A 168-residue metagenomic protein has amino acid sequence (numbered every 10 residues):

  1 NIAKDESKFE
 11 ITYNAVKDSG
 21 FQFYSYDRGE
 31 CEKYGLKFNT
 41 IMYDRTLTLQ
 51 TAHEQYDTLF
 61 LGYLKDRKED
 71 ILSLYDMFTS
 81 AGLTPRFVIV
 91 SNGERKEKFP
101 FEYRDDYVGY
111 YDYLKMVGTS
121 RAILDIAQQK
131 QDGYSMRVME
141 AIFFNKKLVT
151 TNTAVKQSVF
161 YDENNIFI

Functional and structural regions predicted by a protein language model:
N1-T79: Catalytic core of nucleotide-activated saccharide and alditol-phosphate transferases
K8-T12, D44-T48, V108-Y111, M136 (+1 more regions): A generic local structural motif
Y24-E32, I89-R95, T151-K156: Short, polar loop motifs at secondary-structure junctions
C31-K33, L72, R95-E97, D132-M139: Short, mixed-charge, low-aromatic patches
L36-N39, T84-R86, L148: Hydrophobic anchor at the start of a short beta-strand that flanks the dinucleotide cofactor-binding loop
E69, S73-Y111, T153: Catalytic donor nucleotide-activated moiety binding site of glycosyltransferases and closely related
F99-D105, Y113-I168: Catalytic binding pocket for nucleotide-activated donors in carbohydrate/polymer assembly enzymes
